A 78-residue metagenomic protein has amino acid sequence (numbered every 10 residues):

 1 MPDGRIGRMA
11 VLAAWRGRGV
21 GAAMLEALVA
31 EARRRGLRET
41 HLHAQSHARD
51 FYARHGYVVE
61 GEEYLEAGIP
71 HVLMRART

Functional and structural regions predicted by a protein language model:
M1-G7, L12: Acetyl-CoA-dependent GNAT
R5, R38, G68: Exposed loop/turn and edge beta-strand positions of beta-sandwich/beta-sheet ligand-binding modules
V11, G17-A30, R54: Conserved acetyl-CoA-binding loop-helix of GNAT-fold acetyltransferases
L25, E31-Q45: Conserved GNAT acetyl-CoA-binding A-motif
Q45-S46, L65-T78: C-terminal "cap" of GNAT-fold acetyltransferases
A53-E62: Conserved acetyl-CoA-binding loop of GNAT-fold acetyltransferases
